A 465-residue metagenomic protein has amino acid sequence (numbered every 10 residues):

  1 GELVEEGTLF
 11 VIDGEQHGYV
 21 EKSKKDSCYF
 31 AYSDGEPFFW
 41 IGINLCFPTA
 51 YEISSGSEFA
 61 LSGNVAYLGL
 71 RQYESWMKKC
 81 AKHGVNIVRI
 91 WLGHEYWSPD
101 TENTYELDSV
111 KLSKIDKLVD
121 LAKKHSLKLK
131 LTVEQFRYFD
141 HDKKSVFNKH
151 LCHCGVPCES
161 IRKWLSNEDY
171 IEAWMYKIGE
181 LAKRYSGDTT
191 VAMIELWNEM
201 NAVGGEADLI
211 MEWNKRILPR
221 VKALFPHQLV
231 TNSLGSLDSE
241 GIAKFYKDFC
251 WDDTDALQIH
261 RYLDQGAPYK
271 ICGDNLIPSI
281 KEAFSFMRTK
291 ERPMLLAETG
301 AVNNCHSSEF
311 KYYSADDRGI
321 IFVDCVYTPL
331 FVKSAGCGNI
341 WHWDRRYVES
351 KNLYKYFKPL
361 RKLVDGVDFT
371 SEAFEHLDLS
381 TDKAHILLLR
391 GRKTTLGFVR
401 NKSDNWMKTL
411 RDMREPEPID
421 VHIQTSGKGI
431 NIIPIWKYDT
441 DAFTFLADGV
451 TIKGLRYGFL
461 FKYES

Functional and structural regions predicted by a protein language model:
G1-I12: Ligand-binding face of N-terminal immunoglobulin V-set domains in extracellular IgSF glycoproteins
G14-Y19, S23-P268, P278, T289-K290: Active-site mouth of glycoside hydrolases
L127, I217-L229, D248-V348, K355: Catalytic-core region of carbohydrate-active enzymes that cleave or remodel glycosidic bonds
D142-G155, Y312-D317, Y354-K358: Short, electropositive alpha-helical surface patch
P293-M294, V302-N304, R318-T444, K453-E464: Aromatic- and carboxylate-lined catalytic core of secreted/periplasmic carbohydrate-active enzymes
